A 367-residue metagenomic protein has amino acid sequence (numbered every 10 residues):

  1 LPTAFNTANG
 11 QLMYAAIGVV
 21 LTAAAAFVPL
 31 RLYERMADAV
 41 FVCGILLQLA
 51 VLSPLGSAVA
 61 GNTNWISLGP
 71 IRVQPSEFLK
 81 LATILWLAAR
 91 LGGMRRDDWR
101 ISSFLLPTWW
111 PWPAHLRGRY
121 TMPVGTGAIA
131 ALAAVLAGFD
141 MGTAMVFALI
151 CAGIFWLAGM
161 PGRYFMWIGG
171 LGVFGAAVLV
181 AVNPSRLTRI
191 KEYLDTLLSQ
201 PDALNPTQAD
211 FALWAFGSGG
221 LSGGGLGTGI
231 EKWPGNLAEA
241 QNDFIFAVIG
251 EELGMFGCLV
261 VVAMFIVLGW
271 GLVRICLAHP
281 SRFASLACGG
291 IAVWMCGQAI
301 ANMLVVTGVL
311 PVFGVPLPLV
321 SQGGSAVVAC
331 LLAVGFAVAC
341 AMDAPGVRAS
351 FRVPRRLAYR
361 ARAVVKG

Functional and structural regions predicted by a protein language model:
L1-F139, M303-P318, Q322, A326-A329 (+1 more regions): Membrane-helix boundary/helix-loop-helix interface segments in multi-pass membrane proteins
M13-L21, E251-L272: Hydrophobic alpha-helical transmembrane segments
D38-A39, I45, T121-A137, M141-V182 (+1 more regions): Hydrophobic alpha-helical segments of polytopic membrane proteins
G44, Q48-V51, L268, M295-Q298: Helical transmembrane-bundle signal
V59-W65, G69, Y164-V261, P280-A287: Hydrophobic, glycine- and aromatic-enriched re-entrant/interface helices and adjoining loop segments
I84, A88, N183, L187 (+6 more regions): Alpha-helical transmembrane segments of polytopic integral membrane proteins, especially the permease/helical cores
S102-Y120, L272-I291: Membrane-interface helix-loop-helix junctions at transmembrane boundaries of multi-pass membrane enzymes, predominantly
V273-G314, V320: Loop-to-helix entry and N-terminal half of a specific, functionally important transmembrane alpha helix in multi-pass
